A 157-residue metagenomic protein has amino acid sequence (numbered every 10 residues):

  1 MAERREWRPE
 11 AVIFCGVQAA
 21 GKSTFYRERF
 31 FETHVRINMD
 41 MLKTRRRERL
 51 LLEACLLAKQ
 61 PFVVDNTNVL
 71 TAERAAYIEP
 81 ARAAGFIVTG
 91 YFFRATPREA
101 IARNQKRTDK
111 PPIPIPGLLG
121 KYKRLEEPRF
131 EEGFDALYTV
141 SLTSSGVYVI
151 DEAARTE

Functional and structural regions predicted by a protein language model:
M1-C15, A20, F31-E32, A83 (+1 more regions): Conserved GTP-binding G-domain of TRAFAC-class P-loop NTPases and closely related GTPase folds
S23: Walker A/P-loop
E28: Active-site signature of alpha/beta-hydrolase-fold catalytic machinery across serine- and Asp/Cys-nucleophile hydrolases
F31-T89: Conserved nucleotide-sensing/catalytic segment adjacent to the nucleotide-binding pocket in NTP-handling enzymes
R49, T71, A75, R94 (+1 more regions): Amphipathic alpha-helical transducer elements in NTP-driven molecular machines
T89-Y91, Y138: A structural signal for isolated positions on well-ordered beta-strands in alpha/beta enzyme cores
Y91-P97: A short, structured active-site edge motif that brings together acidic residues
